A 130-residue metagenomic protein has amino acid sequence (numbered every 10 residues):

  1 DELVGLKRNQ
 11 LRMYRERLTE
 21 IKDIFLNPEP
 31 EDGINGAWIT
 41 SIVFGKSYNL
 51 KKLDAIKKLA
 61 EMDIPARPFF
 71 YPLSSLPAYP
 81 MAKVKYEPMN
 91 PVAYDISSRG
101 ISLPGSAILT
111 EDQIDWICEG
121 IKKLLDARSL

Functional and structural regions predicted by a protein language model:
D1-L130: PLP-dependent aminotransferase class I/II
